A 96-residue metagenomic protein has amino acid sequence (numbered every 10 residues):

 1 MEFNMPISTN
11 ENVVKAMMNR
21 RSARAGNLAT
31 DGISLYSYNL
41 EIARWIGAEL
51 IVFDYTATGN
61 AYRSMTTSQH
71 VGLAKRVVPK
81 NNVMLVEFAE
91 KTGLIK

Functional and structural regions predicted by a protein language model:
M1-K96: Terminal leader/tail segments of proteins
